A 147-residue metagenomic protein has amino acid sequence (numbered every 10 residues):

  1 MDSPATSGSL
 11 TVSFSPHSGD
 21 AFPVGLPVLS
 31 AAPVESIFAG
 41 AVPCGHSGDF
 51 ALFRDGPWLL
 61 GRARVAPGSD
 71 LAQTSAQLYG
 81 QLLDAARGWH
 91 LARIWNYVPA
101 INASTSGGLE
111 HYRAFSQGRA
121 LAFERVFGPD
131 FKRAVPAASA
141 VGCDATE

Functional and structural regions predicted by a protein language model:
M1-E147: Short, polar/acidic, helix-capping and beta-turn segments at strand->helix junctions that line the mouths
